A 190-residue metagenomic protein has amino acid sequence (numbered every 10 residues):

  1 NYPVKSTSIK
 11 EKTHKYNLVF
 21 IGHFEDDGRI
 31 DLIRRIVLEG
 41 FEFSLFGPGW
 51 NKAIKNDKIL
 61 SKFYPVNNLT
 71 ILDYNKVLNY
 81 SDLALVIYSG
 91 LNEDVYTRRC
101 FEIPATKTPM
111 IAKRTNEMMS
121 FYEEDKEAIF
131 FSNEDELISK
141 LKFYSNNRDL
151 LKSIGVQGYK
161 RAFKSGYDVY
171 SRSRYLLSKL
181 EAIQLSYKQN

Functional and structural regions predicted by a protein language model:
N1-F101, A105, P109-E124: Nucleotide-sugar donor-binding catalytic core of glycosyltransferases
L72-D73, E136-S139: Short acidic active-site motifs
V77-N79, K140-Y144: Small beta-barrel nucleic-acid-binding modules, principally OB-folds
Y122, L141, G155: Short, flexible helix/strand-to-coil boundary loops that buttress conserved ligand/catalytic motifs in alpha/beta
A128-E134, Y144-R148: Conserved acidic donor-binding segment of nucleotide-sugar-dependent glycosyltransferases
N146-K179: A charged, aromatic-enriched C-terminal amphipathic alpha-helix characteristic of glycosyltransferases across folds
I183-N190: A cross-kingdom feature marking charged/low-complexity
